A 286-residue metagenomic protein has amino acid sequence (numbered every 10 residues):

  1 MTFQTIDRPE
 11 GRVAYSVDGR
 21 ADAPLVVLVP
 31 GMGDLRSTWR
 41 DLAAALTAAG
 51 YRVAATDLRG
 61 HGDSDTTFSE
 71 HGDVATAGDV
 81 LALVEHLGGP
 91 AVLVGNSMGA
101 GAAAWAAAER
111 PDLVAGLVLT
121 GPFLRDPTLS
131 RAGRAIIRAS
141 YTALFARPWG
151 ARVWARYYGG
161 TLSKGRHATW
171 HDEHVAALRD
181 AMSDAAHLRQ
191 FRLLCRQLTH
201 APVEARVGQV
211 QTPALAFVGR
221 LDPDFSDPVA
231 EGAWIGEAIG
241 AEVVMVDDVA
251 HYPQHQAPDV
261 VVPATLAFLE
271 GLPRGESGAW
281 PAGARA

Functional and structural regions predicted by a protein language model:
M1-V26, A48-Y51, G88, A115 (+1 more regions): Alpha/beta-hydrolase fold catalytic core
S16, A48, R52-V94, M98 (+1 more regions): Active-site loop/oxyanion-hole signature of alpha/beta-hydrolase fold enzymes
V17-D63: Conserved HGGG/HGGXW glycine-rich cap/lid loop of the alpha/beta-hydrolase fold
P30-M32, G95-A100: Conserved alpha/beta-hydrolase "nucleophile elbow" surrounding the catalytic nucleophile
A108, A115-A146: Flexible "cap/lid" loop of the alpha/beta hydrolase fold
T128-S130, P148-G208: Conserved alpha/beta-hydrolase catalytic His-Asp/Glu region
Q211-V249: Conserved loop-alpha-helix segment in the C-terminal half of the alpha/beta-hydrolase fold that carries the catalytic
V249-V262: Catalytic histidine-centered segment of alpha/beta-hydrolase-like enzymes
